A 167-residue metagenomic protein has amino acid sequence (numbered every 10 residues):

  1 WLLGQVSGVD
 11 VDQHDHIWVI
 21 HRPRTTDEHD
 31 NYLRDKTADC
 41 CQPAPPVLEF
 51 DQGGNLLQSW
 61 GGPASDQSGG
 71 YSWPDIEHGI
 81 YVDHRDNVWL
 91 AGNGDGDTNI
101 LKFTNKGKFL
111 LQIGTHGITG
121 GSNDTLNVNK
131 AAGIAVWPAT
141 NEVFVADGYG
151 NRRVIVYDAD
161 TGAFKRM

Functional and structural regions predicted by a protein language model:
W1-M167: Eukaryotic scaffold repeat domains enriched in small/polar residues
